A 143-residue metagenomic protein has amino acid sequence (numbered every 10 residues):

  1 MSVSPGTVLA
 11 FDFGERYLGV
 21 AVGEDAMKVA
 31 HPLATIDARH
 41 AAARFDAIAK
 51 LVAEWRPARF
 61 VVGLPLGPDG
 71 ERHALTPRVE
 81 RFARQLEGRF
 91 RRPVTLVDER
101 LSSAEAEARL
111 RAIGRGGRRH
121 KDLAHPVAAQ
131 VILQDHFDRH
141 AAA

Functional and structural regions predicted by a protein language model:
M1-F11, E15-A143: Phosphate- and other anionic-substrate recognition elements at nucleic-acid/protein interfaces
